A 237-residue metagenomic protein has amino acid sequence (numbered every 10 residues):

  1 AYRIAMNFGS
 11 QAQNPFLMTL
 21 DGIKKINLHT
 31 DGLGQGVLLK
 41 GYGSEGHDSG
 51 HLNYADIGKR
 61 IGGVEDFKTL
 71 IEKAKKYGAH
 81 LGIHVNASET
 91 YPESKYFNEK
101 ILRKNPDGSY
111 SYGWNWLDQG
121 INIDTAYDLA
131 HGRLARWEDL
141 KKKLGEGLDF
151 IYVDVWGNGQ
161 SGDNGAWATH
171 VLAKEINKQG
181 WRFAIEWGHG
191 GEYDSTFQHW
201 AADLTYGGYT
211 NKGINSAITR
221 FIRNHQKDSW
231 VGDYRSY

Functional and structural regions predicted by a protein language model:
Y2-G159: Aromatic-lined carbohydrate-binding/catalytic grooves of carbohydrate-active enzymes
L70, A74, L172-W181: Alpha-helix-loop-beta-strand connector modules within alpha/beta enzyme cores
P92, Y96-A135, W181-Y237: Glycan-recognition surfaces
Q160-S161, E192: Conserved protein kinase catalytic core
G165-V171: Charged helix-capping and loop-helix junction motifs
